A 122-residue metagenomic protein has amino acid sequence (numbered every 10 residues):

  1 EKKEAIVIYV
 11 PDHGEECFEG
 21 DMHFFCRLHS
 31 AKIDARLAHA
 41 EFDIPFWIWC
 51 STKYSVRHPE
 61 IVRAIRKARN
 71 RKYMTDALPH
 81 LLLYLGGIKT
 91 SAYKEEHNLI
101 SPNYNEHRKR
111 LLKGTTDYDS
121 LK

Functional and structural regions predicted by a protein language model:
E1-K122: Catalytic domains that recognize anionic headgroups
